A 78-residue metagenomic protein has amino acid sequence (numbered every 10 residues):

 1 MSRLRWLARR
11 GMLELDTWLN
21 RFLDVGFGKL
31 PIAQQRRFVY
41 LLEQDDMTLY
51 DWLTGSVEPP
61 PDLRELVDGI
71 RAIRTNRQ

Functional and structural regions predicted by a protein language model:
M1-Q78: Positively charged, polar, low-complexity stretches
